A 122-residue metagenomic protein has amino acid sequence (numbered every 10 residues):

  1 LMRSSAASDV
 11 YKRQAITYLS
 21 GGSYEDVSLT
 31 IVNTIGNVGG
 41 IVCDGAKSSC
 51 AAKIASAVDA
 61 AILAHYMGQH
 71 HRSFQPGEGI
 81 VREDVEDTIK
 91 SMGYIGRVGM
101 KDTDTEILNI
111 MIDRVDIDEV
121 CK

Functional and structural regions predicted by a protein language model:
L1-A7, Y11: Single conserved hydrophobic/aromatic residue that forms the stacking wall/gate of nucleotide- or nucleobase-binding
D9, Q14-K122: Functionally critical mobile loop/hinge segments
